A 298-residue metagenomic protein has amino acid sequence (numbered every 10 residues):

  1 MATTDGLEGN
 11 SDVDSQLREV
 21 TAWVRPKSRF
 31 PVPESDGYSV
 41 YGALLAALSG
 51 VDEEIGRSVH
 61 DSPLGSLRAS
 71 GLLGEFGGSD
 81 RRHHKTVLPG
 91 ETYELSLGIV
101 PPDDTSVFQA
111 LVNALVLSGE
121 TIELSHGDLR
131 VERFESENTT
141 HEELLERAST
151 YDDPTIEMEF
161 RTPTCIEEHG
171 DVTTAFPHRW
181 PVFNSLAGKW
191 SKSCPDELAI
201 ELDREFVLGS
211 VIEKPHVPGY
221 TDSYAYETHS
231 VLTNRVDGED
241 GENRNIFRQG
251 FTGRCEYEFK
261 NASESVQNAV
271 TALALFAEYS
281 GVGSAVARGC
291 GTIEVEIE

Functional and structural regions predicted by a protein language model:
M1-E298: RNA-interacting cores
